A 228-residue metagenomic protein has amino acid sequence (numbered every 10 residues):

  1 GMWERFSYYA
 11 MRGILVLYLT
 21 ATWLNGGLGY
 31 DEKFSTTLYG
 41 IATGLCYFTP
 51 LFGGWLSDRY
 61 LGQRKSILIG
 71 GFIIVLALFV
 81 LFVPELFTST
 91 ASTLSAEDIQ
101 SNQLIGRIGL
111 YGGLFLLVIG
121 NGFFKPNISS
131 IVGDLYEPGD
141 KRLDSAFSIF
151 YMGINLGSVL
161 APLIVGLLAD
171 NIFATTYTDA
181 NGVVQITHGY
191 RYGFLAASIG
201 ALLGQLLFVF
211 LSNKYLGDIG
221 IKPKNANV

Functional and structural regions predicted by a protein language model:
G1-L24, F115-L116: Pair of pore-lining "gating" transmembrane helices in MFS-fold secondary transporters
R12-G13, F48-F52, V83, L156-T175 (+1 more regions): A gly/Pro-rich, aromatic-decorated transmembrane alpha-helix motif that marks the paired, flexible gating helices
G13-T36, D170: Short amphipathic helix-loop junctions that connect adjacent transmembrane helices in Major Facilitator Superfamily/SLC
T36-D58, K125, L156-A161, L202: Central cavity-lining transmembrane alpha-helices of secondary-active solute carriers, predominantly the Major
G70-I105: C-terminal ends and interior cores of transmembrane alpha-helices in multi-pass membrane transporters/permeases
F123-E137: Intracellular juxtamembrane helix-capping segments at the cytosolic ends of symmetry-related transmembrane helices
P138-K141, G166-V228: Intracellular loop-helix junctions on the cytosolic face of multi-pass helical membrane proteins
